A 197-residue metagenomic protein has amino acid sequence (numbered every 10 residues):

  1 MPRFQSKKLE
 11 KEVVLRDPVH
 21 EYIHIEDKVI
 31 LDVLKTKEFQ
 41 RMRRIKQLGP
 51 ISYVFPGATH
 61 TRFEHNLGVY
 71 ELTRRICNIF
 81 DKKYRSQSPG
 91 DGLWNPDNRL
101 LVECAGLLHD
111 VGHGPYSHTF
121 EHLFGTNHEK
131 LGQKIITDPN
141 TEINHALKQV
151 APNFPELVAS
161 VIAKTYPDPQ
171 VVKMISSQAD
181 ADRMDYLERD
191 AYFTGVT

Functional and structural regions predicted by a protein language model:
M1-K46, Y53-C104, G112-T197: Sequence-structural signature of the catalytic-core scaffold of metal-dependent phosphohydrolases that act on
